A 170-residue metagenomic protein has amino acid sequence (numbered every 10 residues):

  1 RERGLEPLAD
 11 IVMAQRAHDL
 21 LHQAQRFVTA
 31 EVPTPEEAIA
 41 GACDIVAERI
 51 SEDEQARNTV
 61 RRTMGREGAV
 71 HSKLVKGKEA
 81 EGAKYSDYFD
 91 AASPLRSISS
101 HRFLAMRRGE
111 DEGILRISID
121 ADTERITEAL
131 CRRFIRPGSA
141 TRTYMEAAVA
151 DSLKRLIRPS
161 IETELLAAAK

Functional and structural regions predicted by a protein language model:
R1-K170: Duplex nucleic acid-engaging cores and interfaces of nucleic-acid transaction enzymes
